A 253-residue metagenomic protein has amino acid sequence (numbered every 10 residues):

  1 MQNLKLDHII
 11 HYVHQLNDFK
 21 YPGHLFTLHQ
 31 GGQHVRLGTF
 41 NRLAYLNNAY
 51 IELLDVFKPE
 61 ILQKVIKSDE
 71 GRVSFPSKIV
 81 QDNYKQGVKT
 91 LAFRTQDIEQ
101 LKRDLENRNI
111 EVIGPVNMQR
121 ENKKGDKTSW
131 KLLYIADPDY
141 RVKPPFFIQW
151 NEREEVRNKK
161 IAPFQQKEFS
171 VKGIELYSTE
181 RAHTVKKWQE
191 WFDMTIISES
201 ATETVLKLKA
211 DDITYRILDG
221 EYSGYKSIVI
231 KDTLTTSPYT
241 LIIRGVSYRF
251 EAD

Functional and structural regions predicted by a protein language model:
M1-L6, H11-Q30, T39, L46-N117 (+1 more regions): Glyoxalase I/VOC metalloenzyme domain signal
